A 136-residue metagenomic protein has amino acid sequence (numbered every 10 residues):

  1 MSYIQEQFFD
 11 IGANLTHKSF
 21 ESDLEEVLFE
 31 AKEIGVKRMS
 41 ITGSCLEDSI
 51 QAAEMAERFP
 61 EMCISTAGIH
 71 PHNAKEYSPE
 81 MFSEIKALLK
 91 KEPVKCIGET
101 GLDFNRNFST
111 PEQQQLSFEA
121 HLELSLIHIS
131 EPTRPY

Functional and structural regions predicted by a protein language model:
S2-D23, L46-L126: Active-site gating/metal-coordination segments in enzymes
V36-S40: Short active-site oxyanion
T42-C45, S130: Catalytic beta/alpha-barrel core
I127-Y136: Single conserved hydrophobic/aromatic residue that forms the stacking wall/gate of nucleotide- or nucleobase-binding
